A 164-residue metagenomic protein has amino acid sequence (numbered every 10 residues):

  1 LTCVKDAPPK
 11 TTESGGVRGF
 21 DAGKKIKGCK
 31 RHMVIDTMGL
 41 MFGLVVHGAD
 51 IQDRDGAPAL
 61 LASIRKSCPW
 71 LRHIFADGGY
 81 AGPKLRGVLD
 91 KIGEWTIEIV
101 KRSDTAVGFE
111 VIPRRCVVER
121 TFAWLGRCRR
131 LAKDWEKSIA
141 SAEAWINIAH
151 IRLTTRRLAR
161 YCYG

Functional and structural regions predicted by a protein language model:
L1, V17, G23, G43 (+6 more regions): Generic secondary-structure boundary/loop-capping signal
L1-E94, K101-R102, A149, G164: Polybasic low-complexity intrinsically disordered regions
D55-G56, I74, A106, S138 (+1 more regions): Flexible domain-boundary/linker segments
R86-G87, I92-E94, I99, G108-G164: Basic, amphipathic alpha-helical segments enriched in Lys/Arg and hydrophobic/aromatic residues
